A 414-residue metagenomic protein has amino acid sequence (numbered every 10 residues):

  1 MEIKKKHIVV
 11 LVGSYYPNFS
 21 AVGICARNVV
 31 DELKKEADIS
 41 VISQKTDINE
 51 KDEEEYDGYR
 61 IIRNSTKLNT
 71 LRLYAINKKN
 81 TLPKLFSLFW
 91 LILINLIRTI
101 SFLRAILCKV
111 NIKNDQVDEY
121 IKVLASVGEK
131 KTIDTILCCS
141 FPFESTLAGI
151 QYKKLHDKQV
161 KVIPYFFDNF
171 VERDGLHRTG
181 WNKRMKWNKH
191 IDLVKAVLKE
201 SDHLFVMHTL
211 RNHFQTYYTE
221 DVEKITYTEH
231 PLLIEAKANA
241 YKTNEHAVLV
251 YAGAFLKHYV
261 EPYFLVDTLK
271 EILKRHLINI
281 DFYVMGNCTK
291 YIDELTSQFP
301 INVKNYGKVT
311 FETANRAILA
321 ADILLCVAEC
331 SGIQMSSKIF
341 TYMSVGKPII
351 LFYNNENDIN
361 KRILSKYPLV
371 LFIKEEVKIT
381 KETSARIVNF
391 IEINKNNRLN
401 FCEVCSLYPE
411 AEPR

Functional and structural regions predicted by a protein language model:
M1-L71, H203, L233, E271-R275: N-terminal subdomain of nucleotide-sugar transferases
N28, N111, D115, E144-L147 (+3 more regions): Membrane-proximal helix-turn-helix segments that form the acceptor-binding/catalytic region of lipid-linked
H156, K161-I163, E172-A196, I234: Nucleotide-sugar donor phosphate/pyrophosphate-binding loop at the beta->alpha transition of glycosyltransferases
D192-K224: A short, active-site helix/loop in glycosyltransferases that binds the activated sugar's phosphate group
D202, I318-I333: Acidic donor-binding loop of glycosyltransferase active sites
Y241-Y259, V266: Conserved donor-binding/catalytic core segment of Leloir-type glycosyltransferases
Y291-T313: Nucleotide-activated donor-binding/catalytic signature segment of Leloir-type glycosyltransferases, i.e., the conserved
K374-R414: A charged, aromatic-enriched C-terminal amphipathic alpha-helix characteristic of glycosyltransferases across folds
